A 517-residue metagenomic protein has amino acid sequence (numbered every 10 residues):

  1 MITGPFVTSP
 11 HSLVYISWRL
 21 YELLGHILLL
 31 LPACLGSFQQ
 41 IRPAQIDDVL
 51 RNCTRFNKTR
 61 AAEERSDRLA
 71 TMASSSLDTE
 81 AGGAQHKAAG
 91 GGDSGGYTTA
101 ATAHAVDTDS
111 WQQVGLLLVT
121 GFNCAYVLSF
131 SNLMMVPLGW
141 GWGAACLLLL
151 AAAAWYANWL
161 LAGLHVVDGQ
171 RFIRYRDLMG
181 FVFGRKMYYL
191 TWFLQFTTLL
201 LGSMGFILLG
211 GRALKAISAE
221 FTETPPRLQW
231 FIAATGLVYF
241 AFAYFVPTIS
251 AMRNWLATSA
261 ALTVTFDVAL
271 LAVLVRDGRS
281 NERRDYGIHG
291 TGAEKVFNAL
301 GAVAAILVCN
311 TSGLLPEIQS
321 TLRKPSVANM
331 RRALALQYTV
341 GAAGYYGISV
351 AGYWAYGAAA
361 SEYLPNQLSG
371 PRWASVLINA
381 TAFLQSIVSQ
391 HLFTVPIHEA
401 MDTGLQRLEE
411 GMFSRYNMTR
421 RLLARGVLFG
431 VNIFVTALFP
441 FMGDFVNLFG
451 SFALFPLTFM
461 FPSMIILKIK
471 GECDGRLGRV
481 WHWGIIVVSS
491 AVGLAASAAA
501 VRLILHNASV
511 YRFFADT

Functional and structural regions predicted by a protein language model:
L20, L24-I27, L31-C34, F38-F130 (+2 more regions): Membrane-interface "cap" regions at the ends of multi-pass membrane proteins
Q113-G121, D177, S218-P247, M418-F434 (+1 more regions): Transmembrane alpha-helical segments of multi-pass small-molecule transport proteins
V114-L118, L147-L148, L160-G163, Y189-S203 (+5 more regions): Hydrophobic alpha-helical transmembrane segments of multi-pass small-molecule transporters/permeases
S131, L148-F183, T198: Juxtamembrane transmembrane-helix boundary signature
F172-T191, L208, R212-A219, W230 (+4 more regions): Membrane-interfacial loop- and helix-cap regions that link adjacent transmembrane helices in polytopic membrane proteins
G210, V238-L274, N447-T458: Membrane-interface loop-to-helix entry segments
G484-A499: Final/C-terminal transmembrane alpha-helix of multipass membrane proteins
